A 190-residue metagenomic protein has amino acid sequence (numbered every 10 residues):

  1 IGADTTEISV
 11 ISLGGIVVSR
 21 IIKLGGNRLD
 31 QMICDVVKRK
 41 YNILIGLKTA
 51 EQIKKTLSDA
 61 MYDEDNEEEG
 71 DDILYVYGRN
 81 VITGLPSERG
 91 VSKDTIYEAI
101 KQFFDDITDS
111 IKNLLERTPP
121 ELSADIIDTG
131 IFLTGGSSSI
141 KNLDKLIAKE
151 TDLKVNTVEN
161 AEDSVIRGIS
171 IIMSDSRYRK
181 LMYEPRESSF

Functional and structural regions predicted by a protein language model:
I1-I16, K141: Gly/Thr-rich phosphate-binding beta-strand-loop-beta motif of the actin/hexokinase/Hsp70
I11-K101: Phosphate-binding glycine-rich/basic clefts of nucleotide- and phosphate-handling proteins, predominantly
L13-V17, A124-T129, T151-K154: Short, surface-exposed connector motifs at secondary-structure boundaries
I33, I111, L133, I169: Residue-level signature of catalytic and energy-coupling elements of molecular machines, predominantly ATP/GTP-dependent
I43-L47, D63, E116-S123, R179-Y183: Active-site phosphate-binding and catalytic loops of NTP-dependent enzymes
Y62, S123-I147: Glycine-rich phosphate-binding loops at beta-strand->alpha-helix junctions
A99-I126, I172-D175: Phosphate/ATP-binding catalytic cores across multiple sugar-kinase/actin-like superfamilies, primarily ASKHA
K145, N156-F190: Glycine-rich phosphate-binding/hydrolytic loop that grips phosphoryl groups
